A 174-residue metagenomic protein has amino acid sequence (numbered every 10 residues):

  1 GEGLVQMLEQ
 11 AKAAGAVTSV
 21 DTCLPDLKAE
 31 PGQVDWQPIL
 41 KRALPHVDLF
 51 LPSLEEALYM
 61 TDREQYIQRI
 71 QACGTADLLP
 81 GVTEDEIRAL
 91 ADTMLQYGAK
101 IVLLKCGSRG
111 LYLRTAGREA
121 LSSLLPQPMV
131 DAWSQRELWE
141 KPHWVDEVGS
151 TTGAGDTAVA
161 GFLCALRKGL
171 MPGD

Functional and structural regions predicted by a protein language model:
G1-E2, L24-Q37, P80-R88: Active-site glycine- and acidic-residue-rich loops that bind and position anionic ligands or nucleotide-like cofactors
G3-V5, E9-A13, R42, D62-D174: Conserved phosphate-binding/catalytic region of the ribokinase-like
A14-C23: Short beta-strand/loop segments at the ligand-binding rim of alpha/beta enzyme cores
V17, L49, K100-I101: Proline-centered loop/turn at the N-terminus of a beta-strand
D21, D48, E56, S150-D156: Acidic active-site catalytic centers that drive phospho-/nucleotidyl reactions and related ester hydrolyses
C23-L27, E55-E56, G107: Active-site beta-loop-alpha junctions enriched in small/polar residues
Q33-Y59, L125, D131-E137: Structural recognition of alpha->loop->beta junctions
